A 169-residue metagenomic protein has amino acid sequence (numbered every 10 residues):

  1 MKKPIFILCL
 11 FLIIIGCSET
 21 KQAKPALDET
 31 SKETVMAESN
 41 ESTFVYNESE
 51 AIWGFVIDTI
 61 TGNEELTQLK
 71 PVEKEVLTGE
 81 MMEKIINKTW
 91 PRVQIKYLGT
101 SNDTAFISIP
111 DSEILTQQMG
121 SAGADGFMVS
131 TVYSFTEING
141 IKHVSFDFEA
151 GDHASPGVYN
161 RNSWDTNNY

Functional and structural regions predicted by a protein language model:
M1-I15: Sec-dependent bacterial lipoprotein signal peptides
C17-Y169: Bimodal "functional hotspot" detector
